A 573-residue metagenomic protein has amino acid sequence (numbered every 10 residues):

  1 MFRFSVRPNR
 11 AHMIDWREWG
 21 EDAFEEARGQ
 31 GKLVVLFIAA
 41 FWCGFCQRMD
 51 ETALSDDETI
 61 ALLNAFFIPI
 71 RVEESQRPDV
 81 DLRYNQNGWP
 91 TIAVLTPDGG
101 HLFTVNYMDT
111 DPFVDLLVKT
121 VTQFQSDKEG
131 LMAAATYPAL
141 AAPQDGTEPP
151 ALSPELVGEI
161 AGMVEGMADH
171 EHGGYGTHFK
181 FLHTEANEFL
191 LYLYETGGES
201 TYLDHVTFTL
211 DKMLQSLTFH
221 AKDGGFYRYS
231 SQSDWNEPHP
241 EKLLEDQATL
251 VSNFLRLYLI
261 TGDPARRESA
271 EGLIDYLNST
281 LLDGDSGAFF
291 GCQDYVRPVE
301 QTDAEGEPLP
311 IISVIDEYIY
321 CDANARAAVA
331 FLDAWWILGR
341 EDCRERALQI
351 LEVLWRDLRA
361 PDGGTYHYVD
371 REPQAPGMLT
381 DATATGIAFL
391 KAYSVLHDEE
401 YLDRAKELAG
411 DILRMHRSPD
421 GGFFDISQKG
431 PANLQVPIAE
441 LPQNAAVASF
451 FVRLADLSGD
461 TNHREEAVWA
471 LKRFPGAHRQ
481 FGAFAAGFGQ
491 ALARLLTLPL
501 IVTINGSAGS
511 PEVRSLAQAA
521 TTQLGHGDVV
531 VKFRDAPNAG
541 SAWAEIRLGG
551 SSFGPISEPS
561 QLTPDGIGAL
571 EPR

Functional and structural regions predicted by a protein language model:
F2-R10, E18, F37-A39, G44 (+5 more regions): Glycan-recognition and catalytic cores of secretory/periplasmic carbohydrate-active enzymes
W16-E18, E25: Acidic, low-complexity mobile loops and tails
F24-L33, D50-R71: Conserved helix-turn-beta segment immediately C-terminal to the redox Cys motif in thioredoxin-like folds
E73-S75: Conserved acidic residues
